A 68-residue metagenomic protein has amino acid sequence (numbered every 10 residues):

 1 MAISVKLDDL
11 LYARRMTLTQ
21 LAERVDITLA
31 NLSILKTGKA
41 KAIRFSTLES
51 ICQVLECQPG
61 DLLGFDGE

Functional and structural regions predicted by a protein language model:
M1-M16: A short, Lys/Arg-rich alpha-helix, primarily the initiator
D8, T19, E49: Residues within the helices of the helix-turn-helix
L11, A22, C52: The alpha-helix within a helix-turn-helix
M16-I34: Short alpha-helical DNA-recognition segment
I34-T37, G64: Phosphate-coordinating loops and pocket residues in cytosolic domains that bind phosphorylated ligands
K39-S50: Short, basic-rich loop-to-helix N-cap that marks the start of a DNA-contacting helix
E56-E68: Short C-terminal boundary/hinge segments that cap the last helix of small helical domains
